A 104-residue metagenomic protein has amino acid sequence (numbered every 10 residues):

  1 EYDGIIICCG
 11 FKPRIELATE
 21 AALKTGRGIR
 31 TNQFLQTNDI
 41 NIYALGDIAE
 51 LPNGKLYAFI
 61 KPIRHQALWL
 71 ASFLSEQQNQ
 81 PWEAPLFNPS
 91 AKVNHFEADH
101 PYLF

Functional and structural regions predicted by a protein language model:
Y2-S72: FAD-site-proximal beta/loop scaffold in flavoenzymes
I48-F104: Mid-to-C-terminal Rossmann-like scaffold of FAD/NAD(P)H-dependent oxidoreductases
